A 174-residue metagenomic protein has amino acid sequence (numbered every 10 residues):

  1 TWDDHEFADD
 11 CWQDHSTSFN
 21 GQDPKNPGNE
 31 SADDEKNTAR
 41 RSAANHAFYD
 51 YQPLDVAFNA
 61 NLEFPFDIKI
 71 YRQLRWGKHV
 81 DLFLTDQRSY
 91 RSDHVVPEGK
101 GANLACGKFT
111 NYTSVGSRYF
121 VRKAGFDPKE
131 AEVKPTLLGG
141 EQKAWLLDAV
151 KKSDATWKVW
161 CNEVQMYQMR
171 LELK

Functional and structural regions predicted by a protein language model:
T1-K174: Metal-dependent phosphoester/phosphodiester hydrolase catalytic core
